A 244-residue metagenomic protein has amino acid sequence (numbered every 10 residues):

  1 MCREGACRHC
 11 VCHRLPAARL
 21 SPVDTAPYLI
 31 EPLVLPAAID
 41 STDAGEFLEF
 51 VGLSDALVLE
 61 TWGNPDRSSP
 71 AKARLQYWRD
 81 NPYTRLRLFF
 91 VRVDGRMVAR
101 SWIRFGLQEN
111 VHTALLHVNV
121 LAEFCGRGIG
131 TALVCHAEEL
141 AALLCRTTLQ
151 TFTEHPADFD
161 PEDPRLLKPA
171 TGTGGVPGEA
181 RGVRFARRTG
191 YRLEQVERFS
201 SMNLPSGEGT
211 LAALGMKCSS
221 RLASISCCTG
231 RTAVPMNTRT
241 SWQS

Functional and structural regions predicted by a protein language model:
E4, H9-E31, C135-T240: Acyl-donor-binding surface of acyltransferase catalytic domains
R19-T84, S220-S244: Short amphipathic alpha-helix that is part of the acyltransferase structural core
I39-G45, R104, E208-L214: Short, functional N-terminal and low-complexity linear motifs
S54-T171, G175: Conserved donor-binding loop and adjoining core beta-sheet/short helix segment in diverse acyl/aminoacyl transferases
